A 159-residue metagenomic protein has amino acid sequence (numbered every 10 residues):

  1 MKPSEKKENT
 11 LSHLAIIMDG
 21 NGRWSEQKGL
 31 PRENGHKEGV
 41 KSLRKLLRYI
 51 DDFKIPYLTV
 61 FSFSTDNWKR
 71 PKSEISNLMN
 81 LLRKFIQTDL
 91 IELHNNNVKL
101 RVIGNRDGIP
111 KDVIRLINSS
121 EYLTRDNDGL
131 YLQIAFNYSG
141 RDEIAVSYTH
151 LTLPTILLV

Functional and structural regions predicted by a protein language model:
M1-L151: Flexible, compositionally biased loop and terminal segments
H150-V159: Single conserved hydrophobic/aromatic residue that forms the stacking wall/gate of nucleotide- or nucleobase-binding
